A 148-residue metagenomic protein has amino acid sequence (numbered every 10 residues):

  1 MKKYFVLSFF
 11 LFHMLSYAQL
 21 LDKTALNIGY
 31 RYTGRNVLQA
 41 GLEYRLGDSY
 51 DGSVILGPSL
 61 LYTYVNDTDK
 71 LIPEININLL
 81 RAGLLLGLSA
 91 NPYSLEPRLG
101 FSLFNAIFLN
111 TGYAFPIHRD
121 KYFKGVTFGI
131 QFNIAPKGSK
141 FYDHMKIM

Functional and structural regions predicted by a protein language model:
M1-T24: Bacterial Sec-dependent N-terminal signal peptides
Q19-D22, D48-I55, K137-M148: Short loop/turn motifs that connect adjacent beta-strands in outer-membrane beta-barrel proteins
Q19-D48: N-terminal, charge-rich interaction modules
D22-Y32, G52-V65, P73-Y93, F108-I117: Transmembrane beta-strand segments that form the barrel wall of outer-membrane beta-barrel proteins
V37, I72, G83, S94 (+1 more regions): Transmembrane beta-barrel architecture of outer-membrane proteins
G41-E43, E74-N78, R98-G100, G129-Q131: Outer-membrane beta-barrel architecture
L42, K124-M148: Outer-membrane beta-barrel "beta-signal"
L46-Y50, L79-G83, L103-N105, I134-G138: Outer-membrane beta-barrel strand-turn architecture
